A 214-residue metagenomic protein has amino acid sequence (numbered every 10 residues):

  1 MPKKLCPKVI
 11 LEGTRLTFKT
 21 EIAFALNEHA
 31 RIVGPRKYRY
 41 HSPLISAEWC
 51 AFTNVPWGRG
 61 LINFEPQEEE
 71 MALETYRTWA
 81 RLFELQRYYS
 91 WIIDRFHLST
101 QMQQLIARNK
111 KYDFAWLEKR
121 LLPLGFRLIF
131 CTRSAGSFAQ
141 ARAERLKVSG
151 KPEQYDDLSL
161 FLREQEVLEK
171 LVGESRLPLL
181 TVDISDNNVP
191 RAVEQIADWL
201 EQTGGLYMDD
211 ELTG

Functional and structural regions predicted by a protein language model:
M1-C6: Phosphate-binding P-loop
L11: Hydrophobic anchor at the beta1->P-loop junction of P-loop NTPases
T14-T17, H97-S99, S134-G136, D186-V189: Short, solvent-exposed loop/turn segments at secondary-structure junctions
T17, F24-E84, Q103-Q104: Conserved substrate/cofactor phosphate-moiety recognition/catalytic segment in nucleotide-dependent phosphotransferases
I32-R39, I92, L128-F130, L179-V182: Conserved beta-strand scaffold positions in the cores of enzyme catalytic domains, especially in NTP/NDP-utilizing
I62-L124: Glycine-rich phosphate-binding loop used to anchor ATP phosphates in small-molecule kinases, encompassing both
K111, L117-K170: A glycine- and Lys/Arg-enriched "phosphate-lid" helix/loop adjacent to the NTP-binding pocket of small-molecule kinases
K147, E166-G214: NTP-dependent small-molecule kinase module
